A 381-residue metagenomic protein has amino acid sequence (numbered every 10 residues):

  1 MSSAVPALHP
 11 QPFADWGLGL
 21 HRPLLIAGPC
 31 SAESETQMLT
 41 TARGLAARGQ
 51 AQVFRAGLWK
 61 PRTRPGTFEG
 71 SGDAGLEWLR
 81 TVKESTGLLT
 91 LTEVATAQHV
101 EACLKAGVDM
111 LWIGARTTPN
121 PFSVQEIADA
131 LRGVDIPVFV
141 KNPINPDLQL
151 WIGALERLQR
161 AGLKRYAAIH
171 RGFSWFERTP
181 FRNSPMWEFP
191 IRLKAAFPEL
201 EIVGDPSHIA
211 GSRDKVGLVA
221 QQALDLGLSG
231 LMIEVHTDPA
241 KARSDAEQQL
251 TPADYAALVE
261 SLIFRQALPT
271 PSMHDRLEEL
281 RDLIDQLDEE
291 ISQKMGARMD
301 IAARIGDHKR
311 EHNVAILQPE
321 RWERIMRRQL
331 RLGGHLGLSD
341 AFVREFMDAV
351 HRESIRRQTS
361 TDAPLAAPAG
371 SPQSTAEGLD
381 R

Functional and structural regions predicted by a protein language model:
M1-I26, T270: N-terminal amphipathic alpha-helix/helix-capping segment at the start of soluble metabolic enzymes
P23-P29, Q52-A56, T90-T92, L111-I113 (+4 more regions): Hydrophobic faces of well-ordered beta-strands that scaffold small-molecule active sites in alpha/beta enzyme cores
P23-T40, R64-E69, L88-V94, G114-A115 (+4 more regions): Active-site mouth loops of central-metabolism enzymes
T40-L58, A106: Catalytic domains of carbohydrate-active enzymes, especially glycoside hydrolases
R55-D73, T237-A246, I305-V314: Glycine-rich, proline-tolerant flexible connector loops at the mouths of alpha/beta enzymes
E69-S71, G87-V100, D109-S123, I136-L148 (+2 more regions): Catalytic beta/alpha-barrel core
S123-A257, S261, Q266-M273: Catalytic alpha/beta core domains of metabolic enzymes, predominantly
L268-R381: Domain-level signature for soluble enzymes in the chorismate/prephenate branch of the shikimate pathway
